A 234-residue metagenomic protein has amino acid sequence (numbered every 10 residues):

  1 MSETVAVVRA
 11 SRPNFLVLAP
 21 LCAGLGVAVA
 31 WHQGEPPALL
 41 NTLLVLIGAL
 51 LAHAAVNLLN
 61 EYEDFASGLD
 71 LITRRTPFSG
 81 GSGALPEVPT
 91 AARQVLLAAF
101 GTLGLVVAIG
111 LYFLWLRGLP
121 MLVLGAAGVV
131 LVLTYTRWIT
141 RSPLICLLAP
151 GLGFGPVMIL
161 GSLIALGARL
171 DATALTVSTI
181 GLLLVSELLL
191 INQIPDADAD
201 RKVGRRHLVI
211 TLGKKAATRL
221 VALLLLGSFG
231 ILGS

Functional and structural regions predicted by a protein language model:
M1-L40, L44, G48, T140-P150: Topogenic membrane-insertion module of multi-pass membrane proteins
L16-P20, L39-I47, L96-F100, L122-A126 (+3 more regions): Hydrophobic alpha-helical transmembrane segments
V17-G26, L148-L163, G181, I210-K214: Small-residue-rich segments of transmembrane alpha-helices in multi-pass membrane proteins, especially helix faces
C22, G48, A52-V56, V106-I109 (+3 more regions): Alpha-helical transmembrane segments of multipass membrane proteins
L25, G34-L59, L122-V123, A127-V129 (+2 more regions): Membrane-embedded alpha-helical segments that form the functional core of polytopic membrane enzymes, especially those
L51-T76, S186-V209: Acidic (Asp/Glu-rich) catalytic motifs at the cytosolic membrane interface
R74-L114, R206-S234: Multi-pass membrane catalytic core of lipid/isoprenoid biosynthesis enzymes
G81-L170: Intramembrane alpha-helical segments
